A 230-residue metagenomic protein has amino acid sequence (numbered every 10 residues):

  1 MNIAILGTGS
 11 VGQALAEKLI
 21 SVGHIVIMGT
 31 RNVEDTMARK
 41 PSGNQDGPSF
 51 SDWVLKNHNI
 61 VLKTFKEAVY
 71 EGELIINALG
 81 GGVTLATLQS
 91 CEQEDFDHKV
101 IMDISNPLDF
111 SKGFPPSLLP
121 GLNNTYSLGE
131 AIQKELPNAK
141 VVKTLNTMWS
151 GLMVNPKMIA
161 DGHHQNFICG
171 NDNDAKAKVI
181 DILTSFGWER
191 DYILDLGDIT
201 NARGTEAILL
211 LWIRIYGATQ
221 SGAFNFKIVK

Functional and structural regions predicted by a protein language model:
M1-N44: NAD(P)+-binding Rossmann beta1-loop-alpha1 motif at the extreme N-terminus of oxidoreductases
L6, G162-K230: Active-site-lining helix/loop region of Rossmann-like oxidoreductase modules
G23, E71-E73, A139: Short, well-ordered alpha-helix to beta-strand connector turns
V33, V83, N106, M148-W149 (+2 more regions): Glycine-rich beta-alpha junction loops
R39-N57: Short, conserved SAM-binding/catalytic segment of Class I S-adenosyl-L-methionine-dependent methyltransferases
D52-V100, N106-G113: Rossmann-like NAD(P)-binding element
D97-V100, I104-G151, P156-M158: Rossmann-fold NAD(P)-binding glycine/threonine-rich loop
